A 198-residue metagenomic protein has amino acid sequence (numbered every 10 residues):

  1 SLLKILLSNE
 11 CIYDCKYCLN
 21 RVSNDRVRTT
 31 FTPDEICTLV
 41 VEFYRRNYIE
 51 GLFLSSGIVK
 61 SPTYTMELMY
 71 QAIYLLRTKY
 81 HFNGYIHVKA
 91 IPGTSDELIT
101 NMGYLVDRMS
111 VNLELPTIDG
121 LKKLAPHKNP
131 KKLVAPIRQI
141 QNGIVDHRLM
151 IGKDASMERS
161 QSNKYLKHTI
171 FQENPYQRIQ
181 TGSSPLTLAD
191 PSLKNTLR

Functional and structural regions predicted by a protein language model:
S1-Y13, Y17-K194, R198: Conserved Radical SAM active-site core
